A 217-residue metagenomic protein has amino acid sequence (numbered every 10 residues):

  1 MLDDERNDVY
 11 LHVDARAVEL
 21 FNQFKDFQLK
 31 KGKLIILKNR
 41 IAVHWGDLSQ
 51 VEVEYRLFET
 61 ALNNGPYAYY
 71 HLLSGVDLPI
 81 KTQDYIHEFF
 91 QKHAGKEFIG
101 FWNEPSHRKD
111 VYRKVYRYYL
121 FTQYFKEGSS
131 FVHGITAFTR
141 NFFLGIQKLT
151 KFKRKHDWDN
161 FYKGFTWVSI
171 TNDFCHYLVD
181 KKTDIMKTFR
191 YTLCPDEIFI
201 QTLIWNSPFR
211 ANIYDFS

Functional and structural regions predicted by a protein language model:
M1-S217: ER/Golgi luminal nucleotide-sugar-dependent glycosyltransferases, focusing on the catalytic module
